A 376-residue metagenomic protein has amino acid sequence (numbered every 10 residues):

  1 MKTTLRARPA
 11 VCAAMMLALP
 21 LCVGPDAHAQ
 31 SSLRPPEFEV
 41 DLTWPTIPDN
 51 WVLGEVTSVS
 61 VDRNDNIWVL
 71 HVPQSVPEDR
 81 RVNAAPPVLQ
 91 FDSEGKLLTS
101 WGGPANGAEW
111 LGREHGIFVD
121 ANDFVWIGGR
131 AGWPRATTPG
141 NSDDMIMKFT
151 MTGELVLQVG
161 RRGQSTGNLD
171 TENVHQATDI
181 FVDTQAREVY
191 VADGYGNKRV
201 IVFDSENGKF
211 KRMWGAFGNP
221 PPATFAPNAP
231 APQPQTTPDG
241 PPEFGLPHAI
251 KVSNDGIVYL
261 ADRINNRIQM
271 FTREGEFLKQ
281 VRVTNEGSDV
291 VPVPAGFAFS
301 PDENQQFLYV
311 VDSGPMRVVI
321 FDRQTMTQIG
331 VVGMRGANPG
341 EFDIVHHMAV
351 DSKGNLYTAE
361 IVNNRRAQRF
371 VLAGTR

Functional and structural regions predicted by a protein language model:
M1-A14: Bacterial N-terminal signal peptides that target proteins for export
C12-C22: Bacterial N-terminal signal peptides
H28-R376: Eukaryotic scaffold repeat domains enriched in small/polar residues
